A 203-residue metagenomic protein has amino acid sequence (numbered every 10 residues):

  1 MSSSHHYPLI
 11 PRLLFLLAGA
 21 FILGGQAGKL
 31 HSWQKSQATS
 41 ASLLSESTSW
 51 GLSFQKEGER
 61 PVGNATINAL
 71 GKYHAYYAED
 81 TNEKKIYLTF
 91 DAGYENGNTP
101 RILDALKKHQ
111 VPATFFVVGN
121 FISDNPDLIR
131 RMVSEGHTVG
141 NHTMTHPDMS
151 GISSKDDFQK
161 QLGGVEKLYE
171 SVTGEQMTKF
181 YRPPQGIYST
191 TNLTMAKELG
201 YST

Functional and structural regions predicted by a protein language model:
S2-T89, E95-I102, K108: N-terminal pre-catalytic segment of deacetylase/amide-hydrolase enzymes
E83-I86, N98, K107-T203: Metal-dependent polysaccharide deacetylase catalytic core of the NodB/CE4 family, i.e., the active-site-bearing domain
